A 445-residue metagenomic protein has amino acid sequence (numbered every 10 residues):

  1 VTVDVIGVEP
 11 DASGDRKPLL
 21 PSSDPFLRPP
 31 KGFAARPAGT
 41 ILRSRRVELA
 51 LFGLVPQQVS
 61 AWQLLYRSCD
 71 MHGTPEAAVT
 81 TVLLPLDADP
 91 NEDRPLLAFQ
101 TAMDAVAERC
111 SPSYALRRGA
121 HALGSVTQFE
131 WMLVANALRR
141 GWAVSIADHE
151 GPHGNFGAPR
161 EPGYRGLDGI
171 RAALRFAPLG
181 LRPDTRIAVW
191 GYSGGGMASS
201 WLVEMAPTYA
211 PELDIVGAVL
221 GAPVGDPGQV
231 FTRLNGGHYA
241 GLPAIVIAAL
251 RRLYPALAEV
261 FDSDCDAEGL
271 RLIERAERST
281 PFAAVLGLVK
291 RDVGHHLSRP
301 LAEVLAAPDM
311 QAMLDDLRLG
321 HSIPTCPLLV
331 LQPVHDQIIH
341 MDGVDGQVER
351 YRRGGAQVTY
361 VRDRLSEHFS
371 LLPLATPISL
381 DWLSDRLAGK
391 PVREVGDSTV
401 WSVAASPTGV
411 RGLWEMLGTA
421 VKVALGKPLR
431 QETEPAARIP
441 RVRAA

Functional and structural regions predicted by a protein language model:
V1-D89: Catalytic-loop region of hydrolases
D70-A137, D148-E150: Short, surface-exposed "cap/lid" segments of acyl-processing enzymes
F129-M132, F156-L179, W201: Alpha/beta-hydrolase active-site loop
R171-L242: Primarily recognizes the serine-hydrolase "nucleophile elbow" in alpha/beta-hydrolase and SGNH/GDSL folds
V224-H321: Accessory cap/linker subdomain of secreted extracellular hydrolases
L305-L314, D345-A445: C-terminal catalytic histidine-bearing segment of alpha/beta-hydrolase fold enzymes
I323, Q337-D345, L371: Conserved alpha/beta-hydrolase "acid-adjacent" motif
P324, L329-D336: Short beta-strand/loop motif that positions the catalytic acidic residue of the alpha/beta-hydrolase fold
